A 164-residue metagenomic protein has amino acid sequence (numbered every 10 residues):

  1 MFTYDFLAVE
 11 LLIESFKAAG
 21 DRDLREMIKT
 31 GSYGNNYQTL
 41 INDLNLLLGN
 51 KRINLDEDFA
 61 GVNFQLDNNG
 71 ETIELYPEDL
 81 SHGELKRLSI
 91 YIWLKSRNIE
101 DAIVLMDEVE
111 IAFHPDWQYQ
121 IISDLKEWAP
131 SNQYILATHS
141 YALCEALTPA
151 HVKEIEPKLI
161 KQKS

Functional and structural regions predicted by a protein language model:
M1-Y76: Phosphate-coordinating catalytic segments in nucleotide- and nucleic-acid-processing enzymes
N42, N54-S164: Switch/communication elements of ASCE P-loop NTPase nucleotide-binding domains
